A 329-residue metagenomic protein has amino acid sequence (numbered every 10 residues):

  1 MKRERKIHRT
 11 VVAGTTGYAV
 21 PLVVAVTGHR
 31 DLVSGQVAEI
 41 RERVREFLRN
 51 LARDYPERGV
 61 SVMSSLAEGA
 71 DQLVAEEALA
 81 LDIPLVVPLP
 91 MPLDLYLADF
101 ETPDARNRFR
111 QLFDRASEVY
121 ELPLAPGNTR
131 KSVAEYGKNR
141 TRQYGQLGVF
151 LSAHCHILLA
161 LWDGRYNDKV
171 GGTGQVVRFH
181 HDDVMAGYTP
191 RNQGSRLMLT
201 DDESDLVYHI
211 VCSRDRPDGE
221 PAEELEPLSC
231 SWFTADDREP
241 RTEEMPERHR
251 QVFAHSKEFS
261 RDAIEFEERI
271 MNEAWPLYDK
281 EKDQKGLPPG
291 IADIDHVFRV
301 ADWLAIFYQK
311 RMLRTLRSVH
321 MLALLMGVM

Functional and structural regions predicted by a protein language model:
K2-L228: Acidic/glycine-enriched connector segments
A13-T16, L22-A38, D94-A98, E247-K282 (+2 more regions): Long, acidic, intrinsically disordered low-complexity segments
R43-E46, H296, V300-W303: Residue-level detector of alpha-helical secondary structure
S65, G69, L73, P289-A292 (+2 more regions): Generic alpha-helix structural propensity
E76-A78, V87-L89, R299-M329: Alpha-helical transmembrane segments and their immediate juxtamembrane boundary regions in integral membrane proteins
Q143, K282-D293, I306-R317: Non-transmembrane, amphipathic alpha-helical segments
D218-G219, E224-A292, H296: Membrane-proximal cytosolic tails and large cytosolic loops of membrane proteins
